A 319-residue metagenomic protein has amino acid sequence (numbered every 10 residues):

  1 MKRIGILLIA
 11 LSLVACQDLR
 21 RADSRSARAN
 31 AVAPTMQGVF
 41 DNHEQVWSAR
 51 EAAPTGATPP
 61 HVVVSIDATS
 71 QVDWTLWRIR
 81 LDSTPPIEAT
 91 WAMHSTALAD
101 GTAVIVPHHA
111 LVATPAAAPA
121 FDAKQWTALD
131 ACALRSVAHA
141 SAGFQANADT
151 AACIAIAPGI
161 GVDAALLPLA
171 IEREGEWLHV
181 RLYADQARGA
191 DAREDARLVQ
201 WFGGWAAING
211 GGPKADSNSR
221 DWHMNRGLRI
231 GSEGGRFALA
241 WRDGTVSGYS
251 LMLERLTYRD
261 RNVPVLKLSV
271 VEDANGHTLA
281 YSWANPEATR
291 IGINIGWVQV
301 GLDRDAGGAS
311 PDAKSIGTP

Functional and structural regions predicted by a protein language model:
M1-R3: Positively charged n-region of N-terminal signal peptides that target proteins for export
G5-I9: Sec-dependent signal peptide hydrophobic core
L13-A15: C-terminal motif of bacterial Sec signal peptides marking the signal peptidase cleavage site
Q17-L19: Bacterial signal peptide processing site
R25-Q37, D41-A53, L76-P319: Calycin-type beta-barrel ligand-binding domains and close structural analogs
G56-S70: Short secondary-structure subsegments characteristic of cysteine-rich extracellular domains
